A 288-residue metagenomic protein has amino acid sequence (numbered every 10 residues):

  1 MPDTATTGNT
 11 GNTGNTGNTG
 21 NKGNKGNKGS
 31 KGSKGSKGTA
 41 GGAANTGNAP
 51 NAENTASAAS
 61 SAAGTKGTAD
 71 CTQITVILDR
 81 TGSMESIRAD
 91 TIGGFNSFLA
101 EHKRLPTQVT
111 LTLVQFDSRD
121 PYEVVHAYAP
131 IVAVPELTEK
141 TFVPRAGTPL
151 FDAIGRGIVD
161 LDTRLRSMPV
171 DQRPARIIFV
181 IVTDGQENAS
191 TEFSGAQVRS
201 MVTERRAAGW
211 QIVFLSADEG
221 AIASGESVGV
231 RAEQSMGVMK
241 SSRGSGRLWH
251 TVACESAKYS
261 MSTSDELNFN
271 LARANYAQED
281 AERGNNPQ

Functional and structural regions predicted by a protein language model:
M1-Q288: Acidic, low-complexity intrinsically disordered regions
